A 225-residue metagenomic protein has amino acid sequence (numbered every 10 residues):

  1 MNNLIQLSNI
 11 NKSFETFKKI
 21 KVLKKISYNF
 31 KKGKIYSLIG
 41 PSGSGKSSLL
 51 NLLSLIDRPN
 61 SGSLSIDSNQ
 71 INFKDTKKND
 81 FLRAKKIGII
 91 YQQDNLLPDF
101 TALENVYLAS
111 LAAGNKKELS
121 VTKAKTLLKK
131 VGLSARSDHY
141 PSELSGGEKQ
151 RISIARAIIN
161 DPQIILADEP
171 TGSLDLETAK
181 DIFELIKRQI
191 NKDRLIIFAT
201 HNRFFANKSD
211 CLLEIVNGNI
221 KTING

Functional and structural regions predicted by a protein language model:
S54: Helix-to-loop junction immediately C-terminal to a conserved catalytic motif
G62-F73: Conserved ABC transporter NBD signature motif
I71-G88, N191: ABC ATPase NBD coupling module
F100-L108: Short coil-to-helix segment of the ABC ATPase nucleotide-binding domain corresponding to the Q-loop/switch region
Y140-L144, E148-Q150: Conserved ABC ATPase signature
I159-Q163: A short, proline-enriched helix->beta-strand linker immediately N-terminal to the Walker B motif in ABC-type P-loop
I165-D168: Catalytic Walker B motif of ABC-type/P-loop ATPase nucleotide-binding domains
